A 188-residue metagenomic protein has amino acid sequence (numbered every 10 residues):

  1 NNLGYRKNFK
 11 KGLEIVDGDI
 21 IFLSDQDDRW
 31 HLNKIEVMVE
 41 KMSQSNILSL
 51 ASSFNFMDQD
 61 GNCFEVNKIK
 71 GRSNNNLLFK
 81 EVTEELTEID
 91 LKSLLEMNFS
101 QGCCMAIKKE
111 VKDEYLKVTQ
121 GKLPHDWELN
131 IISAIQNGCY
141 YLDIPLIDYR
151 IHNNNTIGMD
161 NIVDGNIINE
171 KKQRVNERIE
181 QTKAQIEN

Functional and structural regions predicted by a protein language model:
N1-D164: Nucleotide-sugar donor-binding/catalytic module of glycosyltransferases that assemble extracellular/cell-envelope
D164-N188: Terminal low-complexity segments of carbohydrate-biosynthetic enzymes
